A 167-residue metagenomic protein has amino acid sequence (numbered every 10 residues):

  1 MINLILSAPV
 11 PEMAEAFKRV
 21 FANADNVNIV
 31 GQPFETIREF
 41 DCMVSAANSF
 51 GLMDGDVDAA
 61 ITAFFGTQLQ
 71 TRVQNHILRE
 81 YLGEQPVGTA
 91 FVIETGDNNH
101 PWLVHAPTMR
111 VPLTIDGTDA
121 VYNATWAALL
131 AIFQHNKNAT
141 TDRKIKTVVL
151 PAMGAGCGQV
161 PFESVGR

Functional and structural regions predicted by a protein language model:
M1-R167: Macrodomain-like recognition of ADP-ribose-binding/processing modules
